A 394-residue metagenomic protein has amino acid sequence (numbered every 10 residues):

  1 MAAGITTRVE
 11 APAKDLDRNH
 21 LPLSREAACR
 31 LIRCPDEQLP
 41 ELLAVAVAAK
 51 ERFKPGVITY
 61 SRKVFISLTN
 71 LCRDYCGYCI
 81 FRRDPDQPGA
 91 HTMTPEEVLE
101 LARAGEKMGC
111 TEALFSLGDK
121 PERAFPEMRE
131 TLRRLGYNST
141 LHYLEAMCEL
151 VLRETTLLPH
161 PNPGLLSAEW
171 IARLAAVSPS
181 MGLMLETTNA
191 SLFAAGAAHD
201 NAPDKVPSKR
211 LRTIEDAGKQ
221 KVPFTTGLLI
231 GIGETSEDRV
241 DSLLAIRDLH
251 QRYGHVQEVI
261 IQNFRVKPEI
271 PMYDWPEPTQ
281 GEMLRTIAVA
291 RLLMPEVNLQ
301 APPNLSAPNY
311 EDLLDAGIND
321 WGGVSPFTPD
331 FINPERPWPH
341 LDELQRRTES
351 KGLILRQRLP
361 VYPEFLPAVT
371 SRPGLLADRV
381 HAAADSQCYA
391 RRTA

Functional and structural regions predicted by a protein language model:
M1-P40, F53, L99, E106 (+2 more regions): Auxiliary Fe-S-binding modules of radical SAM enzymes
P22, A27-G77, F81-T92, E96-E97 (+2 more regions): N-terminal [4Fe-4S]-dependent radical SAM core
A44, N70, L99-E100, E145-A146 (+6 more regions): Residue-level marker for well-ordered alpha-helical positions
V47, I66, E149, A172 (+1 more regions): Active-site phosphate/pyrophosphate- and oxyanion-stabilizing loops and adjacent acidic/basic residues in soluble
E51, N70, R153, A176 (+2 more regions): Solvent-exposed polar/charged
T59-I66, A113-F115, P159-P161, M181-L183 (+5 more regions): Hydrophobic faces of well-ordered beta-strands that scaffold small-molecule active sites in alpha/beta enzyme cores
V64-I66, D119-P121, P163-S167, T187-N189 (+5 more regions): Active-site-proximal loop/turn and secondary-structure-junction residues that shape catalytic pockets, frequently
R83-Q251: Conserved Radical SAM active-site core
